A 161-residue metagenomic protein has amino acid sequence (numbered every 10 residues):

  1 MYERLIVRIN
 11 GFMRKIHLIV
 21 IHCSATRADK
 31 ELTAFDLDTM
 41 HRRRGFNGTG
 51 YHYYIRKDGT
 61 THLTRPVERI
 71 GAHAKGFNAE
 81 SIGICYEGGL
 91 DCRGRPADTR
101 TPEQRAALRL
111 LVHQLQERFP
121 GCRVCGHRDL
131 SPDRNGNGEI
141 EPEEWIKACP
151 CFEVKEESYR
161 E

Functional and structural regions predicted by a protein language model:
M1-V20, S24, K57-T61, N78-E80 (+1 more regions): Basic/polar, cationic surfaces and motifs that engage anionic cell-wall and phosphate/carboxylate ligands
F12, I16-E68: Secreted/periplasmic proteins that engage bacterial cell-wall peptidoglycan
L37-T39, G71-H73, A79, P142: Generic alpha-helical propensity signal that fires on short helical segments and nearby coil/disordered stretches
E68-K75, H113: Short amphipathic alpha-helices and their capping/turn segments at secondary-structure boundaries
I84: Ligand-binding face of N-terminal immunoglobulin V-set domains in extracellular IgSF glycoproteins
